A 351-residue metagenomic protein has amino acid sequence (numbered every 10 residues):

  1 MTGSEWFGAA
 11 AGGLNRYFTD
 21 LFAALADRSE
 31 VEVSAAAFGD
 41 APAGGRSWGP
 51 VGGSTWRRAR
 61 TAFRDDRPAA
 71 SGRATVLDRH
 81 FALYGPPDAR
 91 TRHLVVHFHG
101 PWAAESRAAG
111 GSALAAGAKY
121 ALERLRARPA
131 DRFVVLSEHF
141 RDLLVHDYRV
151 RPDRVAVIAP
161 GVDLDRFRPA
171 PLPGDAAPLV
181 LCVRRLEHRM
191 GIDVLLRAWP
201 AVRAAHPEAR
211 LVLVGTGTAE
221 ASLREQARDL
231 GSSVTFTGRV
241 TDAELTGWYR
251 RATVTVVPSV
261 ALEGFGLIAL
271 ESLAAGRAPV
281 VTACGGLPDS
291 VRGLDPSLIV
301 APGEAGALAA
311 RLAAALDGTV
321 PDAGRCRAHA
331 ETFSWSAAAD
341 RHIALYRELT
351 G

Functional and structural regions predicted by a protein language model:
V76-D78, A89-R107, V134: Active-site proximal beta-strand in glycosyltransferases
L114-F133: Membrane-proximal helix-turn-helix segments that form the acceptor-binding/catalytic region of lipid-linked
D131, R250-G264, R277: Acidic donor-binding loop of glycosyltransferase active sites
H139, G161: Carbohydrate-associated surface elements
P173-P200, V212: Conserved donor-binding/catalytic core segment of Leloir-type glycosyltransferases
R224-A243: Nucleotide-activated donor-binding/catalytic signature segment of Leloir-type glycosyltransferases, i.e., the conserved
R239-V240, W248-A252: Short alpha-helical donor nucleotide-sugar binding micro-motif in glycosyltransferases
G293-G306, A313-V320: Conserved acidic donor-binding segment of nucleotide-sugar-dependent glycosyltransferases
